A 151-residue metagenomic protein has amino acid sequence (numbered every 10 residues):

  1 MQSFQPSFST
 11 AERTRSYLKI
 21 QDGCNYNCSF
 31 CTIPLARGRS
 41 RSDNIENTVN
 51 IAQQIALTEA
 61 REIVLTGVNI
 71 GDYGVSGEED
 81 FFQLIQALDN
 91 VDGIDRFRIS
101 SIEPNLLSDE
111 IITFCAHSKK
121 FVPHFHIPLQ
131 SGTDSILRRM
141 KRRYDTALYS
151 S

Functional and structural regions predicted by a protein language model:
M1-D72, E110, F121, F125 (+1 more regions): Proteins enriched for Cys/Gly/acidic motifs involved in redox and nucleic-acid/cofactor modification
L57-S151: Conserved SAM/AdoMet-binding glycine-rich loop
